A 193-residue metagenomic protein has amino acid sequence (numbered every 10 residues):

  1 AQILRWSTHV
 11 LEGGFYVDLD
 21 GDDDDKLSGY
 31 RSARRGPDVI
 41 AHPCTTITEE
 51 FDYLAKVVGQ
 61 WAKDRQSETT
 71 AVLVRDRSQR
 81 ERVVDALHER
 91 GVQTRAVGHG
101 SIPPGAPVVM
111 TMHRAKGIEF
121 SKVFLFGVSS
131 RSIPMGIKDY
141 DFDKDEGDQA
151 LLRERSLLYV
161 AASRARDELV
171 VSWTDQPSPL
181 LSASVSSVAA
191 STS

Functional and structural regions predicted by a protein language model:
A1-S32, V39-H42, T46: Conserved coupling/interface region of RecA-like P-loop/ASCE motor cores
Q2, R82-A86, P179-L180: Phosphate- and divalent-cation-binding pockets in alpha/beta enzyme and binding domains that engage nucleotide-derived
I3, V72, A161: A residue-level signal for conserved active-site and pocket-lining positions in enzyme catalytic cores
W6-S7, L54-V58, L158: Structural preference for long, well-ordered alpha-helical segments in enzyme cores
T8-Y16, G59-K63, H88, V92-Q93 (+2 more regions): Non-catalytic alpha-helical coupling and interface elements of nucleotide-dependent molecular machines and regulators
C44-K116: Conserved helicase/translocase motor-coupling segment
Q66-T69, M110-A183: Conserved helicase C-terminal RecA-like lobe
L180-S193: Short, electropositive alpha-helical surface patch
